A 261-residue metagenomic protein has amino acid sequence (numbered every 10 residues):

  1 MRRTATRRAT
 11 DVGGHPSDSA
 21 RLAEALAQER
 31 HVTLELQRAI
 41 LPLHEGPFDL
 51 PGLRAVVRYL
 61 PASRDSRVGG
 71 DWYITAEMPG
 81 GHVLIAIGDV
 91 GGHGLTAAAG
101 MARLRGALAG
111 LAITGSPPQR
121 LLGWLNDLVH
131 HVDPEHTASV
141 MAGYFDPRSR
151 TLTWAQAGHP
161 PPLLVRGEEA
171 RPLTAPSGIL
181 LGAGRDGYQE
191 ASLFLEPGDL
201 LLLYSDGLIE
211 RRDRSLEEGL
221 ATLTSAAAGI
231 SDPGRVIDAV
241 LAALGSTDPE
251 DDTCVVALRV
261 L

Functional and structural regions predicted by a protein language model:
M1-G13: N-terminal membrane insertion elements
T6-R7, S17-L200, A239, T247-L261: … and, occasionally, acidic/histidine-rich disordered N-termini of signaling adaptors
L95, R212-D213: Short N-terminal helix/helix-N-cap motif within the alpha/beta-hydrolase-1
R105-I113, I209, T224-A228: Short amphipathic alpha-helical signal-transduction/dimerization elements
R171, E217-L223: PAS and related sensory helical modules
Q189, I209-E210: Catalytic beta-strand-to-alpha-helix segment of the class III nucleotidyl cyclase homology domain
D206: Conserved catalytic-loop aspartate of Hanks-type protein kinases
